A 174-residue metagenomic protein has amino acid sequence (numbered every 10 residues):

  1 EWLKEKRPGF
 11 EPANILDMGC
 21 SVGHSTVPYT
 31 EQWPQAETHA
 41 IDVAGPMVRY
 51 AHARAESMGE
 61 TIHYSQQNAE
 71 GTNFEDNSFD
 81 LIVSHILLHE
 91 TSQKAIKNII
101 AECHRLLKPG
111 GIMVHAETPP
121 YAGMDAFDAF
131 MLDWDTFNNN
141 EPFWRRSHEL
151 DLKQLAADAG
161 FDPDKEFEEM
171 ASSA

Functional and structural regions predicted by a protein language model:
E1-E11: Conserved alpha-helix/loop element of class I SAM-dependent methyltransferases that forms part of the SAM/SAH-binding
L16-D17, V22-G71: Class I SAM-dependent methyltransferase SAM/SAH-binding core
M18-C20, I41-P46, A51, Q67 (+5 more regions): Soluble, non-transmembrane catalytic domains of enzymes that act on hydrophobic metabolites at membranes
E70-I82: A short acidic, Gly/Pro-enriched loop at the edge of an enzyme's catalytic core that lines a small-molecule cofactor
D80-K94: A short SAM/SAH-binding and catalytic strip from SAM-dependent methyltransferases
K97-P109: A short glycine-rich, Lys/Arg-flanked "PGG" loop and its adjoining helix->strand segment in the class I
V114-E169: C-terminal alpha-helical "lid/dimerization" subdomain adjacent to the S-adenosyl-L-methionine
